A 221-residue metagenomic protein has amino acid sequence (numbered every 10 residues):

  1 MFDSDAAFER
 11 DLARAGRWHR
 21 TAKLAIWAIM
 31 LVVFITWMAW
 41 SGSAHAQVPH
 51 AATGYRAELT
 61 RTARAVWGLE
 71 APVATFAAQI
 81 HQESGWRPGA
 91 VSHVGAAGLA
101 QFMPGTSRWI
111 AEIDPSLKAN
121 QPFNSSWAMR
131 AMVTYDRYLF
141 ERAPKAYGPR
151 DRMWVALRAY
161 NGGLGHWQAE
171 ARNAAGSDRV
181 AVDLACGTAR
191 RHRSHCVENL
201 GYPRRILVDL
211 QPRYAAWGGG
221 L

Functional and structural regions predicted by a protein language model:
F2-W27, F34-E58, R108-L221: Non-catalytic cell-wall polysaccharide-engagement segments
Y55-W67, A90: Peri-catalytic and regulatory segments of divalent metal-dependent proteins
T60, A77, P104: Short glycine-/small-residue-rich flexible loop motifs, especially phosphate/cofactor-binding loops
A63-V73, K145: Short, charged helix-capping/linker segments at alpha-helix termini
A71-F76, H81, V94-A97, M153: Extracytoplasmic
H81-T106, G163, I206: Cell-wall polysaccharide-cleaving catalytic domain and substrate-binding groove, primarily in peptidoglycan/chitin
